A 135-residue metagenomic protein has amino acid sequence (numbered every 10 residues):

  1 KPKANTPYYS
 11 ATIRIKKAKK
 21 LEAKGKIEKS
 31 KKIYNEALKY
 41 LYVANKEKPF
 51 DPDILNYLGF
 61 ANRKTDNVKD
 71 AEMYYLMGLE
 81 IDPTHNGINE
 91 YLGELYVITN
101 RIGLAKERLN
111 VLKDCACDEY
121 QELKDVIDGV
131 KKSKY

Functional and structural regions predicted by a protein language model:
A4, K106-Y135: Terminal, low-structured helical/coil segments at or just beyond the last alpha-helical repeat
E47, I81, L112-C115: Structural marker of alpha-solenoid helical repeat scaffolds
D51, H85, C117-Y120: Residue-level recognition of tetratricopeptide repeat
